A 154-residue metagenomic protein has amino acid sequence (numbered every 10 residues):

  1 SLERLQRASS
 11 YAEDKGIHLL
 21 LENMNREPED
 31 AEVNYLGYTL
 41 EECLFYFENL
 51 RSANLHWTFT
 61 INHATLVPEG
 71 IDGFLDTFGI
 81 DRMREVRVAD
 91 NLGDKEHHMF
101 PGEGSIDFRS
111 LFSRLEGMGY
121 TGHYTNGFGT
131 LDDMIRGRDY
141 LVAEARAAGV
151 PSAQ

Functional and structural regions predicted by a protein language model:
S1-H56, L66: Active-site acidic/histidine proton-transfer and metal-coordination neighborhood in alpha/beta enzyme cores
A8, L111, L141: Aromatic/hydrophobic pocket-lining residues that form π-stacking "cages" and hydrophobic walls in ligand
A12, F47, L115, A145-G149: Conserved hydrophobic residues forming the short capping helix/wall of the S-adenosyl-L-methionine
L19-L21, L55-F59, R84-V88, G122-N126: Hydrophobic faces of well-ordered beta-strands that scaffold small-molecule active sites in alpha/beta enzyme cores
N23-E27, I61-T65, D90-L92, T130-D132: Active-site-proximal loop/turn and secondary-structure-junction residues that shape catalytic pockets, frequently
A31-L44, H63-T121: Gly/Pro-rich active-site loop or hairpin
T125-R136: A short, acidic, flexible beta-alpha connecting loop/helix-capping segment that sits on the rim of active
M134-A153: C-terminal helical cap(s) of enzyme catalytic domains, especially alpha/beta-barrels
